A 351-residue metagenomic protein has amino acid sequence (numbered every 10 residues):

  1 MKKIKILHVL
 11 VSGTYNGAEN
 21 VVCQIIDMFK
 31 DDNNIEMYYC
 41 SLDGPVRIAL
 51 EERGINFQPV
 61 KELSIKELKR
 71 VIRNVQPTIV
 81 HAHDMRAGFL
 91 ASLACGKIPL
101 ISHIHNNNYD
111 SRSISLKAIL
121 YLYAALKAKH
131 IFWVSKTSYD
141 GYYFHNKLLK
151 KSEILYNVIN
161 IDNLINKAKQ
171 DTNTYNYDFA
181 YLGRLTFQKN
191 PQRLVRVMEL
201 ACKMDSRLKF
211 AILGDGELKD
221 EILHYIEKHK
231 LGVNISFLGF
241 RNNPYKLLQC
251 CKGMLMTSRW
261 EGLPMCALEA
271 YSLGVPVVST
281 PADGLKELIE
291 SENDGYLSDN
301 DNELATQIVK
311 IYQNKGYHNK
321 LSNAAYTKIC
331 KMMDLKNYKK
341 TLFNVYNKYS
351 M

Functional and structural regions predicted by a protein language model:
H8-L63, I154: N-terminal strand-loop element at the rim of the active site of nucleotide-sugar-dependent glycosyltransferases
N16-D27, Y181-K203, E217-L223, M265-L268 (+1 more regions): A conserved mid-protein helix/loop that constitutes part of the nucleotide-sugar donor-binding site
A82-G88, I104: Short His-centered aromatic/hydrophobic patch
A128-E153, I159-N163: A short, active-site helix/loop in glycosyltransferases that binds the activated sugar's phosphate group
Y143-F144, Y156-N176, K246: Acidic anion/phosphate-binding donor-loop and adjacent secondary structure in glycosyltransferase catalytic cores
F240, R259: Aromatic "clamp/platform" in nucleotide-sugar-dependent glycosyltransferases that forms part of the donor/acceptor
P276-S279: Short hydrophobic beta-strand element within catalytic cores of glycosyltransferases and related nucleotide-activated
S291-N302, K310-K315: Conserved acidic donor-binding segment of nucleotide-sugar-dependent glycosyltransferases
